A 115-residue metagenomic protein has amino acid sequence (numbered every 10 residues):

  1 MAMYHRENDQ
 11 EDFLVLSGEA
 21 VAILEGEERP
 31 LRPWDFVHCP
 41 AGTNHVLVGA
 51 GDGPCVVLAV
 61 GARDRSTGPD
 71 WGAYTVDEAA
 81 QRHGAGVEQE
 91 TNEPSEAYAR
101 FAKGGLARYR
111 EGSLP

Functional and structural regions predicted by a protein language model:
M1-E11, R32: A short beta-loop-beta micro-motif enriched in histidine and acidic residues
M1-M3, E19, D35, H45 (+1 more regions): Short, flexible coil/linker segments at or flanking structured domains
M3, A22-I23, C39, H45-G51: Short beta-strand His + acidic residue motifs that chelate non-heme Fe in jelly-roll/DSBH and cupin folds
N8, L14-A20, G61-A62: Hydrophobic, well-ordered secondary-structure segments that either form specific early membrane-associated helices used
D9-D12, D35, D64, D70: Acidic side chains
D12, E19, G26-G42: Short acidic-glycine-tyrosine-enriched beta hairpin
S17, L24-G26, G49, A59: Residue-level recognition of conserved beta-strand positions in structured domain cores
V46-P115: Double-stranded beta-helix
